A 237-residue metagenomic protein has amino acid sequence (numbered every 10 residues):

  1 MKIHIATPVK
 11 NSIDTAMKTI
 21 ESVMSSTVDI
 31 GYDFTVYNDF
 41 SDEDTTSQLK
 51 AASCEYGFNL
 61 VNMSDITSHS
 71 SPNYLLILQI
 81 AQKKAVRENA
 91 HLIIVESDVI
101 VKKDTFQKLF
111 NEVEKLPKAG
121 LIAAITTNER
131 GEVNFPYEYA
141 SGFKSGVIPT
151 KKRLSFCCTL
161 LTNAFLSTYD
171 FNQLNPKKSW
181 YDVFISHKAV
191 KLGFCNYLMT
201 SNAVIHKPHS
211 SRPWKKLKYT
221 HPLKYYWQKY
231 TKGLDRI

Functional and structural regions predicted by a protein language model:
S22-Y32: Short, acidic, metal-binding catalytic loop of nucleotide-sugar glycosyltransferases
Y37-S47: A conserved acidic beta->alpha catalytic loop
Y56-V86: Active-site-proximal specificity loops/subdomain of glycosyltransferases
N89-I100: Short beta-strand-to-loop acidic/aromatic patch adjacent to the donor-nucleotide binding site
I122-F135: Short beta-strand-to-loop element that shapes/binds the nucleotide-sugar donor at the catalytic cleft/hinge
G142-L161: A recurrent flexible, glycine/aromatic-enriched loop bordering the glycosyltransferase active site that acts as
K177-F184: Acidic donor-binding loop at a coil-to-helix junction in glycosyltransferase catalytic cores that engages
L198-L217: Active-site donor/metal-binding and catalytic loop motifs of nucleotide-sugar-dependent glycosylation enzymes
